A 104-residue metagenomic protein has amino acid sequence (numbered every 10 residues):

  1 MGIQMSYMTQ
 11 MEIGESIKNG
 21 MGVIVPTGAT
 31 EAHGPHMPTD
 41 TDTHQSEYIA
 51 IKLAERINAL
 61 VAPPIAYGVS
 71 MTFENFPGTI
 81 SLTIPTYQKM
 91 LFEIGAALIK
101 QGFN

Functional and structural regions predicted by a protein language model:
G2-G102: N-terminal catalytic or cofactor-binding beta/alpha core of small enzyme domains
